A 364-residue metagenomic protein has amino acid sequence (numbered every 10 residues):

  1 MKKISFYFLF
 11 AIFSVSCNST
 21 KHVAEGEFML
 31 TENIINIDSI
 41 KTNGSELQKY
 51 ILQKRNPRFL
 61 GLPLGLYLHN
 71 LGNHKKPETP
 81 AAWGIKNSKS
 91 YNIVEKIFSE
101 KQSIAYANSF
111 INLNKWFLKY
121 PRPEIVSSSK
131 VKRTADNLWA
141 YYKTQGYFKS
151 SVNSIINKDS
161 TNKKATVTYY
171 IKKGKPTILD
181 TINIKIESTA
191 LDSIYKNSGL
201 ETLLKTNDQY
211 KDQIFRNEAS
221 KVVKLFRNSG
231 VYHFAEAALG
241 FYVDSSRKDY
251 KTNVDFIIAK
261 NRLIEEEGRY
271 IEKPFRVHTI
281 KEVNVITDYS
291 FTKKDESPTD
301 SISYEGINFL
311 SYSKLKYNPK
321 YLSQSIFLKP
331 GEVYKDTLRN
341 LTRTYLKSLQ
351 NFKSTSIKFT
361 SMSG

Functional and structural regions predicted by a protein language model:
K2-F8: Sec-dependent signal peptide recognition, specifically the positively charged N-region followed immediately by
F13-S16: C-terminal motif of bacterial Sec signal peptides marking the signal peptidase cleavage site
N18-G364: Periplasmic polypeptide-binding modules associated with outer-membrane biogenesis and secretion
